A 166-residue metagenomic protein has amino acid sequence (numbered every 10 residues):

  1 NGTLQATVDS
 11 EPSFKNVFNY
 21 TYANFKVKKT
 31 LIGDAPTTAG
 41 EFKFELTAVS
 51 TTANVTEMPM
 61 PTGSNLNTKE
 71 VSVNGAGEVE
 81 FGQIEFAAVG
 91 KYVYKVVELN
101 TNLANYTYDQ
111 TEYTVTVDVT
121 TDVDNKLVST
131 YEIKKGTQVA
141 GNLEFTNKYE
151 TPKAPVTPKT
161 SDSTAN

Functional and structural regions predicted by a protein language model:
N1-N166: Solvent-exposed loop/turn and edge beta-strand elements of beta-rich ligand-binding domains
